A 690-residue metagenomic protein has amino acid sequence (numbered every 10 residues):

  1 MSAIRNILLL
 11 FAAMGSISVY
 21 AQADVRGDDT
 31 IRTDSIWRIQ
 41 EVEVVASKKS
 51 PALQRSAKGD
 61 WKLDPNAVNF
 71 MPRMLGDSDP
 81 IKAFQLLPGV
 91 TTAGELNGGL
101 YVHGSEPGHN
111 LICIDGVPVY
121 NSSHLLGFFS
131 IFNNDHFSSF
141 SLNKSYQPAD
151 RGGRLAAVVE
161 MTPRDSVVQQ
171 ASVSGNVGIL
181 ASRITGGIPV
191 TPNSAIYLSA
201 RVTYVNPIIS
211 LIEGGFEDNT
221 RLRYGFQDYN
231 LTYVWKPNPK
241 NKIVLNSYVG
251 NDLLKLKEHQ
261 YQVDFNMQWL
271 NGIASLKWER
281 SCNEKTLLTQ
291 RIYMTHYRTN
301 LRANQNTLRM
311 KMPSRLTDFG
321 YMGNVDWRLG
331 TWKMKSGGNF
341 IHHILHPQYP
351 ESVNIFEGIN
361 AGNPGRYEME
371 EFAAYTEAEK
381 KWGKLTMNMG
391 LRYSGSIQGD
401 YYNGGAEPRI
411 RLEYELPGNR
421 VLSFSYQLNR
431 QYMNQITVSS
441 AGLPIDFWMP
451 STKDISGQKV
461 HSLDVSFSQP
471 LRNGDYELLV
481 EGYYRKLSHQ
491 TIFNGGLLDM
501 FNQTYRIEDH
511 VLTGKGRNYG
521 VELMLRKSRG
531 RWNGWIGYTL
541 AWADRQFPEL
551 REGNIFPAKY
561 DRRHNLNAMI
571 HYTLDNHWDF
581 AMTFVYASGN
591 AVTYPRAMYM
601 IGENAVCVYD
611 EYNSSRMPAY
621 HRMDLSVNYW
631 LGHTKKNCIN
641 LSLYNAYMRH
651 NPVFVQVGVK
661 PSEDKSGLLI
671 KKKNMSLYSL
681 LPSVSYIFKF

Functional and structural regions predicted by a protein language model:
A23-F70, I81, P107, V480: Short, acidic, small-residue-rich periplasmic hinge/interaction motif at the N-terminus of Gram-negative outer-membrane
D24, D28, L222, K240-L288 (+4 more regions): Flexible loop and strand-edge segments within Gram-negative outer membrane beta-barrel domains
R55-N110, I114-N134, S138-Q147, R164: Periplasmic N-terminal accessory/gating domains of Gram-negative outer-membrane beta-barrel systems
L180-V202, D218-L253, N266-Q290, L329-G330 (+1 more regions): Transmembrane beta-barrel wall of Gram-negative outer-membrane proteins
R298, H346-I355, D400, G418-L463 (+3 more regions): Surface-exposed extracellular loop regions of Gram-negative outer-membrane beta-barrel proteins, predominantly
D318-M322, G362-Y375, S456, S462 (+3 more regions): Outer membrane beta-barrel strand-and-loop segments of large Gram-negative receptors, especially TonB-dependent
K381, Y484-K486, D509-R596: Gram-negative outer-membrane beta-barrel transporters
H577, Y586-E603, R622, N628-F690: C-terminal beta-signal and adjacent terminal beta-strands/loops of Gram-negative outer-membrane beta-barrel proteins
